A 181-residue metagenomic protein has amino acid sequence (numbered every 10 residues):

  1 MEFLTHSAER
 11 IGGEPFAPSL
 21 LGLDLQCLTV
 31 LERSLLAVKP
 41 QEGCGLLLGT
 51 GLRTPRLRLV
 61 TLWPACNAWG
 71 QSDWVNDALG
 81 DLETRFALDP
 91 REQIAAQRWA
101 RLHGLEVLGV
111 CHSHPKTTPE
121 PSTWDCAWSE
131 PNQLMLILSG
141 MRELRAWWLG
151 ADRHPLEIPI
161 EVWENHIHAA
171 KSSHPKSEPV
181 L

Functional and structural regions predicted by a protein language model:
M1-V107, P115-L181: Conserved beta-strand-loop surface patch within small alpha/beta domains used for substrate/adaptor or ligand engagement
